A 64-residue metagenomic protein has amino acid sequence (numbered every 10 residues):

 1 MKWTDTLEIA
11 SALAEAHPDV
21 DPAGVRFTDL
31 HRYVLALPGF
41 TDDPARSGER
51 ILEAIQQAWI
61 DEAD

Functional and structural regions predicted by a protein language model:
M1-D64: A charge-rich, low-complexity, intrinsically flexible signal that marks solvent-exposed coils, linkers, repeats
